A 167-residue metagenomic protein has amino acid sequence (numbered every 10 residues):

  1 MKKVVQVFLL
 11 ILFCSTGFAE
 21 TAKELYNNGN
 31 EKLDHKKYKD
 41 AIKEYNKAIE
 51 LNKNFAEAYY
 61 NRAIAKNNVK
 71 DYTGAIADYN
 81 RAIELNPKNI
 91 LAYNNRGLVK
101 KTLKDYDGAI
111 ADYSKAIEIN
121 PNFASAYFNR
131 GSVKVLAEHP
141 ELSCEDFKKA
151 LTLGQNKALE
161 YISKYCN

Functional and structural regions predicted by a protein language model:
K2-N167: Alpha-helical tetratricopeptide repeat
